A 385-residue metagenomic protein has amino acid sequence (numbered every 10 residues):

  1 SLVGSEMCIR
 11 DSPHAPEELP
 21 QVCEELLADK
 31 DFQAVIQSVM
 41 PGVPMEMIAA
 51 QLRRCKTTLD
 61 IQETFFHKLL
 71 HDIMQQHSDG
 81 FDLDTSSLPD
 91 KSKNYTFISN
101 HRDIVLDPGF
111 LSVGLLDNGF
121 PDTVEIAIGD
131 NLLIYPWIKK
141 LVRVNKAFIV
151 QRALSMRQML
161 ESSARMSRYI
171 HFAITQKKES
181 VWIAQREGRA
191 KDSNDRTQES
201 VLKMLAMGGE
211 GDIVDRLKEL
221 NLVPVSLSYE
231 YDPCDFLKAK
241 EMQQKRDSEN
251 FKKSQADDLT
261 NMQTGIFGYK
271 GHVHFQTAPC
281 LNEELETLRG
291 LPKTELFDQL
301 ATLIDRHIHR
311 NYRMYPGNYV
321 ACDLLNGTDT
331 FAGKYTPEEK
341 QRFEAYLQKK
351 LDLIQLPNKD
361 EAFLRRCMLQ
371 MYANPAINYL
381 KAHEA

Functional and structural regions predicted by a protein language model:
S1-I9: Short, small-residue-biased leader/transition segments that mark boundaries at the very start of proteins
S5, A15-L19, A28-F32, P44 (+11 more regions): Alpha-helical structural motif
R10-P89: Low-complexity, highly charged intrinsically disordered N-terminal segments that act as targeting/localization
D29-Q33, G42-E46, L59, D72 (+8 more regions): Short secondary-structure junctions and interdomain/linker hinges
L59, F66-D72, Q76-L281, L347-I354: Soluble catalytic domains of membrane acyltransferases
E230-C234, K238, M242-K252, A256 (+1 more regions): Long, C-terminal catalytic modules of enzymes
K340-A385: C-terminal non-catalytic accessory extensions
